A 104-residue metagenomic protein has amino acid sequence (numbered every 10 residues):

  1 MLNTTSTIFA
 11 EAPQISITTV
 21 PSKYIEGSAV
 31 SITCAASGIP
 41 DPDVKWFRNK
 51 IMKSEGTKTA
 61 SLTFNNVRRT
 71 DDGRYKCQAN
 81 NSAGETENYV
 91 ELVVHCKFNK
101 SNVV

Functional and structural regions predicted by a protein language model:
M1-V104: Immunoglobulin-superfamily
